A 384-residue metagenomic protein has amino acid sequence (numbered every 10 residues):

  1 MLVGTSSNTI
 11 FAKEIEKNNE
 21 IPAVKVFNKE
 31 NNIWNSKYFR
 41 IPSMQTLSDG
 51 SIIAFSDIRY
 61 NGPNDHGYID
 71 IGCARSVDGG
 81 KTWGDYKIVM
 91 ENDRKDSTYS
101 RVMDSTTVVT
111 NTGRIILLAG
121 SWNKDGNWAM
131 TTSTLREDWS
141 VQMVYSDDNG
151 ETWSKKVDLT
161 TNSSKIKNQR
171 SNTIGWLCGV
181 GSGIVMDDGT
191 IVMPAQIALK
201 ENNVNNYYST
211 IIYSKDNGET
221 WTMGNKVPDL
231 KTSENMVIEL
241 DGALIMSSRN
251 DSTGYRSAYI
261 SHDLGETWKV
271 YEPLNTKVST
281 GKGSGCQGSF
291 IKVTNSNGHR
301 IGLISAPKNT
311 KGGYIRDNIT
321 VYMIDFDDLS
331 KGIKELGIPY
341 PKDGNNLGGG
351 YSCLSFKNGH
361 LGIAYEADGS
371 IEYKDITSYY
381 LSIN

Functional and structural regions predicted by a protein language model:
L2-K17: Sec-dependent signal peptide cleavage junction
I15-N384: Asp-box/BNR beta-propeller blade signature and adjacent active/binding-site loops in extracellular glycan-interacting
